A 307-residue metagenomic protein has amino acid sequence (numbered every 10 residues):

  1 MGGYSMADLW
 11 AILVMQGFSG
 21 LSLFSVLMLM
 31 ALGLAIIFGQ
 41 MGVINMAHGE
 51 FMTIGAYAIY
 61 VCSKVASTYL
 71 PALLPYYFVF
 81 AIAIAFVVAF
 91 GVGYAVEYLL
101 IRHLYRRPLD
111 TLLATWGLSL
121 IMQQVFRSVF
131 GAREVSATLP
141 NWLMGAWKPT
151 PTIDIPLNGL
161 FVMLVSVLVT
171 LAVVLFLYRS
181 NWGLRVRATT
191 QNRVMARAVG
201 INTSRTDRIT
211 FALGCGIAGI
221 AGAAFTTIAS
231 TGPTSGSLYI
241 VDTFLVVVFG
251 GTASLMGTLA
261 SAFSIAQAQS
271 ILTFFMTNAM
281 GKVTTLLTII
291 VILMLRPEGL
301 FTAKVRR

Functional and structural regions predicted by a protein language model:
M1-M30, A58, L70-F80, R107-L112 (+2 more regions): Membrane-interfacial amphipathic/re-entrant helices at transmembrane-helix boundaries
V14-C62, A95, L99-L109, R127 (+1 more regions): Single transmembrane alpha-helix segments in multi-pass membrane proteins
L34, A47-S67, V92, A114 (+5 more regions): Hydrophobic alpha-helical segments within and immediately flanking transmembrane helices of multi-pass membrane proteins
E50-Y57, R102-R127, G236-V248, S264 (+1 more regions): Pore- or pathway-lining transmembrane helices of multi-pass membrane proteins that form conduits for solutes/ions
P71-L118, V125, A172, A260-I265 (+1 more regions): Alpha-helical transmembrane segments within multi-pass membrane transporters and channels
F78-V79, R208-A218, G222-I289: Transmembrane alpha-helical segments in multi-pass inner-membrane proteins
H103, T111-R179, T206-I209, I271 (+4 more regions): Transmembrane helix-bundle core of multi-pass membrane transporters and related energy-transducing complexes
T152-T231, L255-A260: Helix-loop-helix "hairpin" substructures at the membrane interface of multi-pass membrane proteins
